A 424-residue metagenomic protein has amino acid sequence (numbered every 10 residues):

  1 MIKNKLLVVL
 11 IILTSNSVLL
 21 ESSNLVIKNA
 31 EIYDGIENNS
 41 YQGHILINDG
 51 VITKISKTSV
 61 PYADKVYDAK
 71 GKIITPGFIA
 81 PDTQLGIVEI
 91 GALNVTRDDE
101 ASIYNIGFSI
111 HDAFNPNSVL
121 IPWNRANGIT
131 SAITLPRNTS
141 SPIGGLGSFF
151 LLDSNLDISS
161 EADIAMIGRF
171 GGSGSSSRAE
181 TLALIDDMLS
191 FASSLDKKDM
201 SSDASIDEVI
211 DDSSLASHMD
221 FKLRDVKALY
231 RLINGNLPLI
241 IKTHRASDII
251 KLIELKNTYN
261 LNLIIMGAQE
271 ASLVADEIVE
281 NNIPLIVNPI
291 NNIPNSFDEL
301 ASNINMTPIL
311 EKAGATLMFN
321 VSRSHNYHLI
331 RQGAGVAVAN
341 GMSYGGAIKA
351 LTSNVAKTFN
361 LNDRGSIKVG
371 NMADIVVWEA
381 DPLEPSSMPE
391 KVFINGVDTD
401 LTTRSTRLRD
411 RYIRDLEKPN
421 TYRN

Functional and structural regions predicted by a protein language model:
K5-T14: Sec-dependent N-terminal signal peptides
L25-I27, P61-H111, A126: Replace "His-x-His-based motif
A30-Y33, V369-Y412: C-terminal cap of metal-dependent C-N hydrolases
I32, I36-T75: Histidine-rich, glycine-flanked metal-binding segment
I90-G91, V95-A101, N105-G107, P238 (+4 more regions): His/Asp/Glu-enriched, well-ordered alpha-helical/loop segment that forms or immediately abuts the divalent-metal
G91-F114, E208-M219, P284-V287: Active-site gating loops and adjacent loop-to-helix segments of metal-dependent hydrolytic enzymes
A126-L263, M388: Polyanionic/metal-chelating signatures
K256-L263, E280-I286, G314-T316: Glycine-enriched alpha-helix->loop->beta-strand junction motifs that scaffold or abut catalytic
